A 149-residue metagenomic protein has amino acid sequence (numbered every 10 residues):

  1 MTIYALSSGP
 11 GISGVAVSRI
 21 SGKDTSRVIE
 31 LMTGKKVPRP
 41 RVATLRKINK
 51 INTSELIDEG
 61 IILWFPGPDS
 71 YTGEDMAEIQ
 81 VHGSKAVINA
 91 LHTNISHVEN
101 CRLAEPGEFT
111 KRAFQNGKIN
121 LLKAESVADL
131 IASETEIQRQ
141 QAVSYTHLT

Functional and structural regions predicted by a protein language model:
M1-Q140, S144: A glycine-rich (often HGG/GG-containing) alpha/beta subdomain
T146-T149: Conserved small/polar residues in nucleotide/adenosyl-binding loops
